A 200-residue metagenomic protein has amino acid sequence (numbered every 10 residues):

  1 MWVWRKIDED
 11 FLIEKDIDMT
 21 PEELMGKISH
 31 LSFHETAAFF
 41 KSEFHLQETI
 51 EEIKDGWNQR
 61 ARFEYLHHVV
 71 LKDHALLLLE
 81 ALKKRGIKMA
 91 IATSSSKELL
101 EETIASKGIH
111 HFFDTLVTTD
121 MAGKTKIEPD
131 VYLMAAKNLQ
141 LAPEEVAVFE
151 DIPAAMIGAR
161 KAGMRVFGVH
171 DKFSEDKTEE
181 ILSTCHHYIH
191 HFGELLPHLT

Functional and structural regions predicted by a protein language model:
M1-R85: N-terminal helical cap/lid subdomain that shapes the substrate entry/recognition surface in HAD-like hydrolases
D18, K88, R165: Residue-level detector of anion-binding/catalytic polar loops
M25-G26, L66-H67, K88-M89, D120 (+1 more regions): A generic structural signal for short
Y65-V70, S94, V166-G168: Short, flexible loop segments at the rims of nucleotide/cofactor-binding pockets, characterized by
L71, M89-T93, V148-F149: Conserved SAM-binding loop
E80-K83, S96-T200: Asp-based, Mg2+/Mn2+-dependent phosphohydrolase catalytic module
